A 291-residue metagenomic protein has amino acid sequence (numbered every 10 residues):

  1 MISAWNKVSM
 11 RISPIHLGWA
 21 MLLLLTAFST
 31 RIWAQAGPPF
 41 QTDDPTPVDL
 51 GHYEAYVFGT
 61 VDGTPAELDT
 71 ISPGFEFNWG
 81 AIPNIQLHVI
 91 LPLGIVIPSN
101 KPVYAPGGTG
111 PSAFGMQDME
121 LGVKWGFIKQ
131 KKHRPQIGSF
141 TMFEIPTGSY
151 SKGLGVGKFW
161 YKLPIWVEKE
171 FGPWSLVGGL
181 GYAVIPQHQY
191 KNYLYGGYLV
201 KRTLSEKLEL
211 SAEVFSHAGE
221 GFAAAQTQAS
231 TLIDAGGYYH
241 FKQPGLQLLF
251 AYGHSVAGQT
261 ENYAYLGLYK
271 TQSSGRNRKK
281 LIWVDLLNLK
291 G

Functional and structural regions predicted by a protein language model:
M1-P14: N-terminal secretory signal peptides that target proteins for export/translocation
G18-T26: Sec-dependent N-terminal signal peptides
S29-R31: N-terminal signal peptide c-region/cleavage motif recognized by signal peptidases
A34-G291: Transmembrane beta-barrel domains of Gram-negative outer membranes and organellar outer membranes
